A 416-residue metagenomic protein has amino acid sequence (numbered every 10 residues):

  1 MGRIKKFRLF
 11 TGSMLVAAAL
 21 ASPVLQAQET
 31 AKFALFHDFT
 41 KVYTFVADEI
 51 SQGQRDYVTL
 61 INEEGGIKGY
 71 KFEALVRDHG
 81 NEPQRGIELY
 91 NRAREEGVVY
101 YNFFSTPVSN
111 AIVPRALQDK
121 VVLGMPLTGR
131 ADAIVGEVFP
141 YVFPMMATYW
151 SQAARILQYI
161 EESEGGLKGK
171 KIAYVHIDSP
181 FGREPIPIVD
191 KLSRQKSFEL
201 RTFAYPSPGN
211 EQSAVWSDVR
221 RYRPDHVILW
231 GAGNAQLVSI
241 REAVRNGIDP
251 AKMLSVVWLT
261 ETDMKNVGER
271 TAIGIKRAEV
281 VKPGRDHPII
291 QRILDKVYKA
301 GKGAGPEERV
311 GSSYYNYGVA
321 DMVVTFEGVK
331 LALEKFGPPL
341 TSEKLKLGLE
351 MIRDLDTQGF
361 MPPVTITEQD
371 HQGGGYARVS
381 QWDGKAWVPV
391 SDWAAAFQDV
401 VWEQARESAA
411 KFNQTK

Functional and structural regions predicted by a protein language model:
G2-S13: Bacterial N-terminal signal peptides that target proteins for export
T11-S22: Bacterial N-terminal signal peptides
T30, F45-Q52, T59, E64-G136 (+3 more regions): Beta-alpha junction/loop-to-helix N-cap segments that form part of ligand/metal-binding clefts
F33-R55, R77-P83, V175-E184, V310-Y317: Extracytoplasmic "Venus flytrap"
A93-T106, G124-P126, K171-H176, R223-G233 (+3 more regions): Periplasmic-binding protein-like
D132, P140-G247, G284-Q291: Extracellular/periplasmic Venus flytrap/periplasmic-binding protein
A243-M322, L331, W393-V400, A405-N413: Extracellular/periplasmic periplasmic-binding protein-like sensory domains
G303-Y315, F326-S391, T415-K416: Segments of small-molecule ligand-sensing domains
